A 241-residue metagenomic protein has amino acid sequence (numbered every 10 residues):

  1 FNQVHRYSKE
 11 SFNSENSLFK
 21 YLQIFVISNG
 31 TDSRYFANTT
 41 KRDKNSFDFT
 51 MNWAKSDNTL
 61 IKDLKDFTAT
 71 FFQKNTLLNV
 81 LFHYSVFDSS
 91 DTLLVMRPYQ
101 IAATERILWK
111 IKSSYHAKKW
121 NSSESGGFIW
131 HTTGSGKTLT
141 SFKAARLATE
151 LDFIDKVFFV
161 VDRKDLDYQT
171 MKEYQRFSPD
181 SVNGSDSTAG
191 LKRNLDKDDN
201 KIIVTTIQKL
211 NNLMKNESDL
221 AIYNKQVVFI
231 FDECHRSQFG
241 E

Functional and structural regions predicted by a protein language model:
F1-K156, D165, Q169-S181, D198-K201 (+3 more regions): ATP-dependent helicase/translocase motor core
H5-N13, S187-L191, L213-N216, Q238-E241: Short alpha-helical segments and helix-capping/turn motifs at coil-helix boundaries
S28-N29, V161, F231: Short beta-strand/turn micro-motifs composed of small residues that flank or help shape donor/cofactor-binding pockets
G136, V161, S237: Residue-level signal for short amphipathic helical patches enriched in basic/charged and nearby hydrophobic residues
D155-F158, E241: Short beta-alpha connecting loops at secondary-structure transitions that line or flank enzyme active sites
K164, G184-R193, I207-N212: Conserved helicase motor
S181-D186, R236: Acidic/polar loop patches that form or flank catalytic/metal-binding clefts of enzymes that bind anionic ligands
I202-E241: Conserved RecA-like ASCE ATPase "motif II neighborhood" in helicase/translocase motors
